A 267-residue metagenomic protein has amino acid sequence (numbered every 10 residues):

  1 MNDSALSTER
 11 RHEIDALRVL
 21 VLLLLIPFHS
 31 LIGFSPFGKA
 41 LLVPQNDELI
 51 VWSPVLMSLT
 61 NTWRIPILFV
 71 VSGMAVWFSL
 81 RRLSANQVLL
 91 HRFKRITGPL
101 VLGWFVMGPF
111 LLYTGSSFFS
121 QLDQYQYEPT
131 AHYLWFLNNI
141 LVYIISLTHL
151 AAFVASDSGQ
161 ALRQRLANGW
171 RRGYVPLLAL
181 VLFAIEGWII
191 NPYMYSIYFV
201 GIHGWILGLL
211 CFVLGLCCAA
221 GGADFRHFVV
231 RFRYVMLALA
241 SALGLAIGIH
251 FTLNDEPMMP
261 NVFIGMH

Functional and structural regions predicted by a protein language model:
M1-H267: Alpha-helical transmembrane segments and their immediate juxtamembrane cytosolic regions
